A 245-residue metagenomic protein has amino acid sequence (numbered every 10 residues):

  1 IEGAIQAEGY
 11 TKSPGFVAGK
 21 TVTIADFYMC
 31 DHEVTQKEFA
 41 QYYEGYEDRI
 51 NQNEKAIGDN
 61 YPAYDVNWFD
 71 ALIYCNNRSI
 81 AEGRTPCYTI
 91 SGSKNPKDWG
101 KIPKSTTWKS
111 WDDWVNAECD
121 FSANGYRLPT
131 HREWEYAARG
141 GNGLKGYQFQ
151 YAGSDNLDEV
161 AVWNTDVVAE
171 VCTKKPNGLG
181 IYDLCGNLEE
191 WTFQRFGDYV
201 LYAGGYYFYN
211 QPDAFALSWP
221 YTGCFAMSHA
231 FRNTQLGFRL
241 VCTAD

Functional and structural regions predicted by a protein language model:
I1-I50, D59-I80, A137, C185-G186: A short glycine-rich, aromatic-capped structural motif
K12-G19, N116, G223-A230: Short, P/G- and charge-enriched loop/turn segments at secondary-structure junctions
K20-A25, K55-G58, C119-S122, T165: Short glycine-enriched loop/turn motifs at secondary-structure junctions
T21, D26, D31, Y126-R127 (+2 more regions): A residue-level structural signature of the nucleotidyltransferase/glycosyltransferase Rossmann-like core
G45-A56, G143-A152: Cytochrome P450 catalytic domain signature, combining two hallmark sequence patches
N53-Y61, S91-N95: Short linear capping/connector segments at secondary-structure termini
W68-F225, T234: Functional-site microenvironments in short loops/helix caps that host divalent-cation chemistry
R232-D245: Short, structured beta-strand segments at or near domain termini in extracellular proteins/domains
